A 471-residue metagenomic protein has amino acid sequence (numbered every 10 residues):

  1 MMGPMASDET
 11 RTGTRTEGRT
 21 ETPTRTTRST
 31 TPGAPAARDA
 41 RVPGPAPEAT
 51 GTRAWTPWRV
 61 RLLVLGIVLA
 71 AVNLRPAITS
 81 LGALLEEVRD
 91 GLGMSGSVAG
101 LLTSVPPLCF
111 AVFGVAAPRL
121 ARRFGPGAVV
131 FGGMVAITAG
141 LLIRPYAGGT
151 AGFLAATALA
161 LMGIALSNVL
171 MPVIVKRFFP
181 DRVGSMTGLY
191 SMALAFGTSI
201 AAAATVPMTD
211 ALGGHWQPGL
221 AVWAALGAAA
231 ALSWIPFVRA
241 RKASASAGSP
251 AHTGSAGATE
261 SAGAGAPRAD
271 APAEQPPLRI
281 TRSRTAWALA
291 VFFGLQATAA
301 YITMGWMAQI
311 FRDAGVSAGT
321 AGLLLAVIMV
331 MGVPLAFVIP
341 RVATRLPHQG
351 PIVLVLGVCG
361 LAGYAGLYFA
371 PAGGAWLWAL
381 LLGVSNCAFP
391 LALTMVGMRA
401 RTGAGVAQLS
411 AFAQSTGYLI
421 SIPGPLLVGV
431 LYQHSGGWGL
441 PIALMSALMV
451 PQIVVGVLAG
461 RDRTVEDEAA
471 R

Functional and structural regions predicted by a protein language model:
P47-P57, R239-L289: Juxtamembrane intracellular "pre-TM" segments in multi-pass secondary transporters
L81-G82, R284-P334: Extracytoplasmic gate region of multi-pass secondary transporters
G93, G125, Y146-A151, P180 (+3 more regions): Helix-breaking motifs and short loop linkers at transmembrane-helix boundaries and internal kinks in secondary membrane
V112-A151: Conserved MFS/SLC helix-loop-helix module at the cytosolic interface between two early adjacent transmembrane helices
A156-L194: Cytoplasmic helix-loop-helix junction between adjacent transmembrane helices in 12-TM secondary transporters
D181-R182, L189-K242: Helix-loop-helix hairpin linking two adjacent transmembrane segments in secondary transporters
Q349-A392: C-terminal transmembrane helical hairpin of 12-TM major facilitator-type secondary transporters
A400-W438, M445: A late C-terminal transmembrane helix in Major Facilitator Superfamily
